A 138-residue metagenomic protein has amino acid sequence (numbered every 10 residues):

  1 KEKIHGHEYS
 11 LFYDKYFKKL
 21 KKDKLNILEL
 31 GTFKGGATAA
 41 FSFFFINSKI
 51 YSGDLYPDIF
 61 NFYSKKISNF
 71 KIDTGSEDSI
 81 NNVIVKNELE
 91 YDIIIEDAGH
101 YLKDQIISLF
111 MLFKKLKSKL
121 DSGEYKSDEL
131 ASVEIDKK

Functional and structural regions predicted by a protein language model:
K1-I95, G99-K138: A short alpha-helical cap/connector motif
